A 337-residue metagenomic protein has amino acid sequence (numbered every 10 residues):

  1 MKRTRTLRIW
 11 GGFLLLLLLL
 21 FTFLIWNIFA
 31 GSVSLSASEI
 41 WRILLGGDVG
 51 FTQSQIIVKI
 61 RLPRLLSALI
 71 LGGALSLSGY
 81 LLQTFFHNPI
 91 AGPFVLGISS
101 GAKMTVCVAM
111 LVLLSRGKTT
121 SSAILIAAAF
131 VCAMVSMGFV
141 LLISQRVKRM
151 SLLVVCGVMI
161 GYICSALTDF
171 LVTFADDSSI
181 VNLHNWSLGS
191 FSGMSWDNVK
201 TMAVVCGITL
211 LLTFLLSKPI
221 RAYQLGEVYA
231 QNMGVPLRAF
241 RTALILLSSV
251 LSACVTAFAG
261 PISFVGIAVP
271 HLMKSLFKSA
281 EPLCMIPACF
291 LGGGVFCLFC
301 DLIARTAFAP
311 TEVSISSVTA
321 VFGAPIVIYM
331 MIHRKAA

Functional and structural regions predicted by a protein language model:
M1-A337: Alpha-helical transmembrane segments in inner-membrane proteins
